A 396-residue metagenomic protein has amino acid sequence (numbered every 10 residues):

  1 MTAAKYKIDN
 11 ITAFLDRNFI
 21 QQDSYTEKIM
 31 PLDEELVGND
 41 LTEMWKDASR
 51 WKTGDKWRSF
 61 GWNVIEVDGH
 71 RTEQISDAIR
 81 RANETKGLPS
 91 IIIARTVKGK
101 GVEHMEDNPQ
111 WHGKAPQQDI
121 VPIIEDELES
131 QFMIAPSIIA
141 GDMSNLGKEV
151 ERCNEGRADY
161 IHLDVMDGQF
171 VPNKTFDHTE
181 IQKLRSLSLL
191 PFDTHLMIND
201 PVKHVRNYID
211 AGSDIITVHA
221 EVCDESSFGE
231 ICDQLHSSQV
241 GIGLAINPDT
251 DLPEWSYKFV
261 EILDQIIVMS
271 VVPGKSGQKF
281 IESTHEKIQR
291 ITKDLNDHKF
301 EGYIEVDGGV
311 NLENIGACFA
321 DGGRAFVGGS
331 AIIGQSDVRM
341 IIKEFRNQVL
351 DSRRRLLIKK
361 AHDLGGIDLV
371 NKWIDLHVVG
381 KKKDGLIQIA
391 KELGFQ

Functional and structural regions predicted by a protein language model:
M1-L128: Glycine-rich ThDP/TPP pyrophosphate-binding loop and its adjacent helix/strand module within ThDP-dependent enzymes
I134-S137, I161-L163, F192-L196, I216-V218 (+4 more regions): Hydrophobic faces of well-ordered beta-strands that scaffold small-molecule active sites in alpha/beta enzyme cores
I161-H178, A220-V222, V271-K279: Glycine-rich, proline-tolerant flexible connector loops at the mouths of alpha/beta enzymes
K174-T194, Q234-G243, T284-I304, F345-R353: Alpha-helix-loop-beta-strand connector modules within alpha/beta enzyme cores
V202-D210, T250-E261, V310-A325: Catalytic cores of alpha/beta
H204, D214-E301: Conserved anion-binding
F319, G334-R354: C-terminal helical cap(s) of enzyme catalytic domains, especially alpha/beta-barrels
R355-Q396: Basic helix-extension-helix modules of the SAP/HeH family
